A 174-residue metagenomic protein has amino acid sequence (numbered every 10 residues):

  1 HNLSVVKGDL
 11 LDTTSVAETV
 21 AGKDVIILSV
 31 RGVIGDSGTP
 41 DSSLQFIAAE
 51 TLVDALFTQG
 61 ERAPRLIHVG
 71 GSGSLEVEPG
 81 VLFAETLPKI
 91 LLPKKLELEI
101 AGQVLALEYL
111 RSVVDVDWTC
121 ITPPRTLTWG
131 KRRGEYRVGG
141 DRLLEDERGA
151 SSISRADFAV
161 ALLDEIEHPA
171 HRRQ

Functional and structural regions predicted by a protein language model:
H1, D12-A17, F57-R65, S72-Q174: Oxidoreductase cofactor-interface core, primarily capturing Rossmann-like NAD(P)-dependent enzymes
N2-Q59: NAD(P)H-binding glycine-rich loop region in Rossmannoid oxidoreductase-like domains and their noncatalytic homologs
G22, P64-I67: Membrane-interface extramembranous regions
V30, I67-G70: Active-site beta-alpha turn of Rossmann-fold NAD(P)-dependent dehydrogenases/reductases
